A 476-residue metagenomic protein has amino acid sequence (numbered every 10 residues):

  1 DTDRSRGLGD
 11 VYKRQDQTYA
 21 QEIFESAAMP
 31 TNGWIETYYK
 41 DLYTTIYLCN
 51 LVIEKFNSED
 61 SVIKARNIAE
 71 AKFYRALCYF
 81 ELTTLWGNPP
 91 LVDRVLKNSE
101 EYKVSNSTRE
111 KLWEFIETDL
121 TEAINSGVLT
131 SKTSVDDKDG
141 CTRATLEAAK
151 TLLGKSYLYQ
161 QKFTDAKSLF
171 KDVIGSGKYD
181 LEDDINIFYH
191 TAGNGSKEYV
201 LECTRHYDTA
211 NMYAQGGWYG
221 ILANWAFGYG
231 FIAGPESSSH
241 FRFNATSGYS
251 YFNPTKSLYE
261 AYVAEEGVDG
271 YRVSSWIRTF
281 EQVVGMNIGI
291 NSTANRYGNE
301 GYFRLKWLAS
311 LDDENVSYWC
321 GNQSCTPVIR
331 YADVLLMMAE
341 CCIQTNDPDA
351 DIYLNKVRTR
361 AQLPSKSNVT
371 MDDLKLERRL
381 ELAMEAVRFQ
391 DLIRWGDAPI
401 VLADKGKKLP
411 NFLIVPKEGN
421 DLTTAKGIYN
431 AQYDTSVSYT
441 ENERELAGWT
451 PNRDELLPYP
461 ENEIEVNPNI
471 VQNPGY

Functional and structural regions predicted by a protein language model:
D1-Y12: Single conserved hydrophobic/aromatic residue that forms the stacking wall/gate of nucleotide- or nucleobase-binding
D16-W86, E101-E110, L120-T130, E314-T326 (+2 more regions): Conserved, well-structured interaction surfaces
T18-Y39, Y179-L335, Q344, I400-Y476: Elongated scaffold/linker segments in the mid-to-C-terminal portions of large proteins
W113, F163, D347-P348: TPR-repeat structural position
